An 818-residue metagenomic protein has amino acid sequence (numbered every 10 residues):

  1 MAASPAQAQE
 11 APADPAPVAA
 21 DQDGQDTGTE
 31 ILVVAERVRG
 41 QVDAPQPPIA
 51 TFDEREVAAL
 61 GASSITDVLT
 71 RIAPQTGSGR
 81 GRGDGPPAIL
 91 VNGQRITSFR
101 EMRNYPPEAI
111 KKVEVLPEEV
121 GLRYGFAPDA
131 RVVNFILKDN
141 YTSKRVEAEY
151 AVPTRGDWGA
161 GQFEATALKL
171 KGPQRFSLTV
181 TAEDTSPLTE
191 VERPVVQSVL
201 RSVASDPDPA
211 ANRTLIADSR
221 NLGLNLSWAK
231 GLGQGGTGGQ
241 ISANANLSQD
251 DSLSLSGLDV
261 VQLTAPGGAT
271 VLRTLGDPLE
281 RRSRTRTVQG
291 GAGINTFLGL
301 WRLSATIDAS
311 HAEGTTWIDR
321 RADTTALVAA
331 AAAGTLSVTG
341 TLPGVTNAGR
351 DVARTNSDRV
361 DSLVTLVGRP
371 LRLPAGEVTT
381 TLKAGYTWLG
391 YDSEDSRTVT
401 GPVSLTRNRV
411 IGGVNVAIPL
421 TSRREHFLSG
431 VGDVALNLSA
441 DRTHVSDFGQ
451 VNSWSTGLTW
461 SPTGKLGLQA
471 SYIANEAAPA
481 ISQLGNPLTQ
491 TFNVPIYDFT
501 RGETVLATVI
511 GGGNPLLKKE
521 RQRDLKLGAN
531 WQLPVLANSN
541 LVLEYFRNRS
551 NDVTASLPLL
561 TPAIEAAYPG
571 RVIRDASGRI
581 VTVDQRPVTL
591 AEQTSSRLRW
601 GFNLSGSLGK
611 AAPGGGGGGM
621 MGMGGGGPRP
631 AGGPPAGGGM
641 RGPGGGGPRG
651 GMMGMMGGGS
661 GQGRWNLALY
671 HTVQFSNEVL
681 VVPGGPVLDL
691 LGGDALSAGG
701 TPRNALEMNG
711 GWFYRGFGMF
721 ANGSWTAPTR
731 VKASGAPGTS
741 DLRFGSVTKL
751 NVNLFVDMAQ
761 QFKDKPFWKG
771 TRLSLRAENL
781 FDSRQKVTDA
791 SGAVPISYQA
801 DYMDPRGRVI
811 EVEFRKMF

Functional and structural regions predicted by a protein language model:
V18-G24, I31-R82, I96-Y105, V120-A127 (+6 more regions): N-terminal plug
I89, L188-A217, G235-V410, R423-R424 (+5 more regions): Surface-exposed, low-complexity loop segments enriched in small/polar and acidic residues
I96, Y105-E147, G632, G642 (+1 more regions): A beta-strand signature from Gram-negative outer-membrane beta-barrel systems, especially the internal plug domain
E119, D139, Y150-T154, K171 (+19 more regions): Transmembrane beta-strands of outer-membrane beta-barrel pores
V132-I136, R145-V152, G161-Q197, G223-G233 (+7 more regions): Predominantly transmembrane beta-strands of Gram-negative outer membrane beta-barrel pores used for transport
N140-S143, G172-R175, G233-I241, T296-L303 (+8 more regions): Short loop/turn motifs that connect adjacent beta-strands in outer-membrane beta-barrel proteins
S482-L484, T489-F499, T508, G512-L516 (+5 more regions): Outer-membrane beta-barrel domain signature, especially the mid-to-C-terminal portions of large Gram-negative OMP
R549, M623-M656, F675, N722-S734 (+1 more regions): C-terminal beta-signal and adjacent terminal beta-strands/loops of Gram-negative outer-membrane beta-barrel proteins
